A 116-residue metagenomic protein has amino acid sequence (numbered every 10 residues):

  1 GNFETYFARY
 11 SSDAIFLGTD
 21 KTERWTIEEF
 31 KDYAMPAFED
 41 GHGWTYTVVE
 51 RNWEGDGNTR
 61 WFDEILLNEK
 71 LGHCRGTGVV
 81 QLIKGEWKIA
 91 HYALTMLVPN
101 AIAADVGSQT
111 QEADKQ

Functional and structural regions predicted by a protein language model:
G1-D13, L17: Short, well-ordered alpha-helical segments enriched in acidic and aromatic residues
F3-F7, I27, K31, M35 (+1 more regions): Extracytoplasmic/secreted envelope proteins and their assembly/folding machinery, especially bacterial periplasmic
Y10, D20, I65-N68, G78 (+1 more regions): A mature extracytoplasmic/lumenal domain signature
F16, E28-H73: Surface-exposed, charged secondary-structure patches
H73-V106: Short beta-strand edge/turn micro-motifs at domain boundaries
A103-Q116: Terminal "cap-and-tail" regions of soluble proteins that handle hydrophobic small molecules
